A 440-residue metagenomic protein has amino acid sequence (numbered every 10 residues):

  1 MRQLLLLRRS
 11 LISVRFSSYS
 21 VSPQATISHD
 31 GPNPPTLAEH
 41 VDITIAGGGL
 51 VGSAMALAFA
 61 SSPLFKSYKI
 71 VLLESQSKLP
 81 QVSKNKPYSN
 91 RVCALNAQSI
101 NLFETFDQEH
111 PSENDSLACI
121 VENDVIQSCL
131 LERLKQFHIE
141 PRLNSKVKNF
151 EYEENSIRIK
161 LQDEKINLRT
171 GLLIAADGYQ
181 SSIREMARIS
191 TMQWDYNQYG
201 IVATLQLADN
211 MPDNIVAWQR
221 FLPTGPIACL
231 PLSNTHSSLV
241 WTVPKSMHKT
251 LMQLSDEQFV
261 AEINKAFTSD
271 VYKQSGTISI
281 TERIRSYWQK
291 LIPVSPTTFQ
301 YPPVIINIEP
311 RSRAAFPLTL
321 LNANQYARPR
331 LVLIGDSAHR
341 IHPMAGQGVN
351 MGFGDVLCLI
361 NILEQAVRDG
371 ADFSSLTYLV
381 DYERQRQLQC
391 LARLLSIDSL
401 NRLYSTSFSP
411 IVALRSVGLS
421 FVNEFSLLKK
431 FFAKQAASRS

Functional and structural regions predicted by a protein language model:
M1-E39: N-terminal mitochondrial targeting presequence
N33-V51, V71: Beta1/beta-strand and adjacent pyrophosphate-binding region of the FAD-binding site in flavoprotein oxidoreductases
P35-H40, T105-M186, M192-T204: Conserved N-terminal helical subregion
T44-A46, A58-S89: Glycine-rich FAD pyrophosphate-binding loop
S83-T105: N-terminal FAD cofactor-binding segment of flavoenzymes
E164-K165, L173-T298, P310-R313, A327: Conserved FAD-binding catalytic core of PHBH/FMO-like flavoproteins
T297-Y301, N361-S440: C-terminal helical "tail/cap" subdomain of flavin- and related membrane-associated enzymes
Q325-P343: Short FAD-binding loop at a beta-strand-to-alpha-helix junction that anchors the flavin cofactor in diverse
